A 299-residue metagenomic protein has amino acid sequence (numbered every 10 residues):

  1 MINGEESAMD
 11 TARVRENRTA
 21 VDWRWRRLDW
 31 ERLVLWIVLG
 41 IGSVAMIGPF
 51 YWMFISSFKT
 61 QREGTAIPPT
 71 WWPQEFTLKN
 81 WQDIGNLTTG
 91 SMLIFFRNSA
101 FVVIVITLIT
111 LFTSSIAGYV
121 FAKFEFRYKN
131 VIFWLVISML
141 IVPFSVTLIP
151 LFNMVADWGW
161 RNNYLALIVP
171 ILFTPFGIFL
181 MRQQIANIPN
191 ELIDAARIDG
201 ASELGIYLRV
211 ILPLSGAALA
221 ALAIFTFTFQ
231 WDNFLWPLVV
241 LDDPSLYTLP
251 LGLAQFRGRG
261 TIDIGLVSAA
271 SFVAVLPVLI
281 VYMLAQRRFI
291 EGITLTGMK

Functional and structural regions predicted by a protein language model:
M1-R27: Short, Lys/Arg-rich, polar N-terminal cytosolic tail immediately upstream of the first transmembrane signal-anchor
W23, E31-K299: A structural signal for multi-pass alpha-helical bundles of membrane permease subunits that mediate small-molecule
